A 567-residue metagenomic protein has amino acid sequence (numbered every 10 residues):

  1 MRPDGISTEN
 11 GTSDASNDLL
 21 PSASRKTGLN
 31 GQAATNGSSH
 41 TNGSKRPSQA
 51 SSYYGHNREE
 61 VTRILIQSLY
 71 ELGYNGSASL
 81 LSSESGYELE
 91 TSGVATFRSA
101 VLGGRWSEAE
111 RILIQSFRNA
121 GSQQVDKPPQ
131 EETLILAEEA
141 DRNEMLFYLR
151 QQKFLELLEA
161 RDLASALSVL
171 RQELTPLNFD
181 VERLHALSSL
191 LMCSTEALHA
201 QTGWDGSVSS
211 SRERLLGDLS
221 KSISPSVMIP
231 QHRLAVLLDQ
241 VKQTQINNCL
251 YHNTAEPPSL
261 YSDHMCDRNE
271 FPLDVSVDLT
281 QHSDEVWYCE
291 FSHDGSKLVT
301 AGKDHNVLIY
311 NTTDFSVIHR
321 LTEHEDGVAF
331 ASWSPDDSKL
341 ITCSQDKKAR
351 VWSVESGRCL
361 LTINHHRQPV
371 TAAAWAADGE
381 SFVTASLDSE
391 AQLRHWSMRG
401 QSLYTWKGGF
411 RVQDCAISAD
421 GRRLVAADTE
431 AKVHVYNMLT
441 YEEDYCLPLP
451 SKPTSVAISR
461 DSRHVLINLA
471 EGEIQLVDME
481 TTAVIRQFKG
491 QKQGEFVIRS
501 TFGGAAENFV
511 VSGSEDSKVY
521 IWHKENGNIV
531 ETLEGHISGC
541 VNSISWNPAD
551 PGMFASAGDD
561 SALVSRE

Functional and structural regions predicted by a protein language model:
M1-L89, V94-A95, R105-W106, E110 (+3 more regions): Long, low-complexity, acidic Ser/Pro- and Gly-enriched intrinsically disordered regions in large eukaryotic
G93-E270: Extended acidic/polar alpha-helical scaffold segments
H264-D274, I309-G327, S338, V351-V370 (+9 more regions): Per-blade loop-tip surfaces of WD-repeat and WD-like beta-propellers in eukaryotic adaptors/scaffolds
D284-E290, D326-S332, Q368-A374, F410-I417 (+3 more regions): Canonical WD40 repeat/beta-propeller blade segments in eukaryotic WD-repeat proteins
H293-D294, P335-D336, A377-D378, A419-D420 (+3 more regions): Residue-level detector of Asp-centered blade-edge/turn motifs that repeat once per structural unit in beta-propeller
A301-D304, T342-D346, A385-S389, A427-E430 (+3 more regions): Conserved strand-to-loop turn within each blade of WD40 beta-propeller repeats
N542-E567: Blade-level signature of beta-propeller repeat domains, shared across WD40, Kelch, NHL, RCC1 and BNR/Asp-box propellers
